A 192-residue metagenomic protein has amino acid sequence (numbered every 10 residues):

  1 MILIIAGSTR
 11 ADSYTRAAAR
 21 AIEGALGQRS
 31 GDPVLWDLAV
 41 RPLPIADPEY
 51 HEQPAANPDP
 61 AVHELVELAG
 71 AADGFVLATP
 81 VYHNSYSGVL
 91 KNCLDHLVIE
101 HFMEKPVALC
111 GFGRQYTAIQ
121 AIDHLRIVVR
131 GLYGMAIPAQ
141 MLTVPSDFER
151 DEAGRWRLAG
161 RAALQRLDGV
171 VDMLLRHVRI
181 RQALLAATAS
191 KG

Functional and structural regions predicted by a protein language model:
M1-V81, S85-N92, L158-G192: N-terminal beta1-alpha1-beta2 submodule of the flavodoxin-like/Rossmannoid cofactor-binding fold
R20-A21, L94, H124-V128: Short, solvent-exposed amphipathic alpha-helical segments in soluble enzyme and RNA/protein-processing domains
A25-G31, E100-H101, Y133-G134: Short helix-capping segments at alpha-helix termini
V34-I45, I99, G134-A153: Mobile beta-alpha loop/short-helix "lid" or hinge segments that flank ligand
D73-F75, M103-A108: Short, surface-exposed connector motifs at secondary-structure boundaries
L90-F102: A short, gly/pro- and small-residue-rich
E100-K105, M135-A139, R181-L184: Short, structured loop/turn "capping" segments at alpha-beta junctions
P106-D147, A162-Q165: Short, glycine-/small-residue-rich phosphate/pyrophosphate-handling segment
